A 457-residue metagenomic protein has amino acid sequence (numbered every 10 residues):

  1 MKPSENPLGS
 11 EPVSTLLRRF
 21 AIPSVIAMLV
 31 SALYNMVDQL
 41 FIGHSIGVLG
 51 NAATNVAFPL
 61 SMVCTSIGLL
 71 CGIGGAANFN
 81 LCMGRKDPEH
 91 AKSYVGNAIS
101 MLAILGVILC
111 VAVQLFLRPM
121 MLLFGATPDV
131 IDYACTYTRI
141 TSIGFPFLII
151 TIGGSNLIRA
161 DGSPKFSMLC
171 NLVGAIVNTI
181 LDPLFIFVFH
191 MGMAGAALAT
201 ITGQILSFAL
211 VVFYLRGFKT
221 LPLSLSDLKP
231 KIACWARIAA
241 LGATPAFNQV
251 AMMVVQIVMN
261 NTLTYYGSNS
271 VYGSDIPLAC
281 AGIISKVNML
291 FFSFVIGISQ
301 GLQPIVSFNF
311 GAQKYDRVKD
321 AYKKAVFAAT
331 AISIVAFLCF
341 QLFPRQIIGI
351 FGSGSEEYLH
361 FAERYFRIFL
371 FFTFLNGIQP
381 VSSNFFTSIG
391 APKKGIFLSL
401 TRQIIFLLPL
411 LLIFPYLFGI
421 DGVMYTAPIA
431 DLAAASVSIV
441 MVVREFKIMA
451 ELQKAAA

Functional and structural regions predicted by a protein language model:
M1-S24, F79-P146, V188-A243, V306-F371 (+1 more regions): Short alpha-helical transmembrane segments in multi-pass integral membrane proteins
S14-L33, V37, L60-I67, I143 (+5 more regions): Residue-level signal for short hydrophobic patches within transmembrane helices of multi-pass membrane transporters
R19-D38, I140, G174, G203-S207 (+1 more regions): Transmembrane helical elements of multi-pass membrane transporters/channels
L33-N51, M121-P128, L184-M191, M253-I283 (+4 more regions): Helix-terminus/linker motif at the lipid-water interface of multi-pass membrane proteins
V48-P59, A134, T138, A197 (+2 more regions): Small-residue hotspots at the loop-to-helix junctions and early N-terminal turns of transmembrane alpha-helices
N51-V111, L148-S167, N260, C280-L338 (+2 more regions): Small-residue-rich hydrophobic transmembrane alpha-helices
V63-S66, N178-D182, F208-V212, L290 (+3 more regions): Hydrophobic transmembrane alpha-helices of multi-pass small-molecule transporters
G72, T141-R159, S167-A175, A196-A209 (+4 more regions): Short runs within selected transmembrane alpha-helices of multi-pass transporters and secretion channels
